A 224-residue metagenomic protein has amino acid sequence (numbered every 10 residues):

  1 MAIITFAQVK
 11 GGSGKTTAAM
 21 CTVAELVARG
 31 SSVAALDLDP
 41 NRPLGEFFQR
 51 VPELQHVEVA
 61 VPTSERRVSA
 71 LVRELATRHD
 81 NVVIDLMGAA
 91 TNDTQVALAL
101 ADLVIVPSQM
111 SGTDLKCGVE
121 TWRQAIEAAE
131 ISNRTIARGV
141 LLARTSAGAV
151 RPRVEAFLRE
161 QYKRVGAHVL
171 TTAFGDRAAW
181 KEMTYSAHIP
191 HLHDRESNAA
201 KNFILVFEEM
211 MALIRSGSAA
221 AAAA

Functional and structural regions predicted by a protein language model:
I3, A7-V9, S13, M20 (+2 more regions): P-loop/Walker-type NTP enzyme "switch/lid" segment
A35, I84, V106, V140-L142: Structural beta-sheet core signal
D93-G112: Inter-motif core of Ras-like GTPase G domains
G118-S132: Conserved C-terminal guanine-recognition region of P-loop GTPase G domains, centered on the G4
S146, F157-I189: Beta-strand-loop-alpha "switch" segments that mediate conformational coupling across diverse proteins
A179, E196-A224: C-terminal and late-domain segments of enzyme folds
T184-K201: C-terminal boundary of histidine-terminating zinc-finger modules
